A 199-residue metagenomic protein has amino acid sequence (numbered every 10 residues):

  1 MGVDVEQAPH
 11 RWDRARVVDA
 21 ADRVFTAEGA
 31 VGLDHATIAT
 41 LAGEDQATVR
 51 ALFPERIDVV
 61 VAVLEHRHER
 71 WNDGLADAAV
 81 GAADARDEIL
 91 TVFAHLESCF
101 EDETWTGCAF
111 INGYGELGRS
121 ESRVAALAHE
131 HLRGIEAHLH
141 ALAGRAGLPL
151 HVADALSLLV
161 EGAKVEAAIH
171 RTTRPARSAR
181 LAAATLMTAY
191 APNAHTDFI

Functional and structural regions predicted by a protein language model:
M1-W12, A191-I199: N-terminal intrinsically disordered/low-complexity leader segments
G2, R16, A20, V24-D58 (+1 more regions): Helix-turn-helix
A62, A76-T104, L156: Hydrophobic alpha-helical connector segments
E65-N72: Short, basic, alpha-helical segments at the C-terminal edge of helix-turn-helix-like DNA-binding modules
N72, D87-L90, T106, S120-R145 (+3 more regions): Amphipathic alpha-helical packing segments from all-alpha helical-bundle domains
L90, L150-S157, E161: Short, well-structured alpha-helical segments
C99, S157-P175, L186-N193: Amphipathic C-terminal alpha-helical segment
F100-R123: Amphipathic alpha-helical segments used for helix-helix packing
